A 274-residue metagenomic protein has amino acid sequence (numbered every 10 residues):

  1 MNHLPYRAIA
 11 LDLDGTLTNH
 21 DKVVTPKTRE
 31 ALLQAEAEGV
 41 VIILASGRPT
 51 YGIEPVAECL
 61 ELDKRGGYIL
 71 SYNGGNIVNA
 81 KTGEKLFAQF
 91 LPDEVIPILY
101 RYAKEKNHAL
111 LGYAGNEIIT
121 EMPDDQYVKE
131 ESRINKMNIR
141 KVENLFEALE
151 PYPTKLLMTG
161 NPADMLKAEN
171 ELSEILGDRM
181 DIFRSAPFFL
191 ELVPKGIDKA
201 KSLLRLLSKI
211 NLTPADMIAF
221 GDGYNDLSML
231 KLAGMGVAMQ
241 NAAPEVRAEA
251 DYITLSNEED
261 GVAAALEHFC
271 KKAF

Functional and structural regions predicted by a protein language model:
H3-A8, T25, E191-F274: Mg2+-dependent phosphoryl-transfer enzymes with acidic/Ser/Thr/Gly-rich catalytic loops
P5-D21: Asp-based phosphoryl-transfer active-site loop
P26-Y127: Active-site phosphate-binding/coordination module
T28, I53-A57, A168, L172 (+3 more regions): Hydrophobic packing residues within well-ordered alpha-helices of enzyme cores
G39-I43, G67, K155, A215-M217 (+1 more regions): Short active-site oxyanion
C59-D63, F87-A88, Y127-E131, K199-A200 (+2 more regions): Short, hinge-like loop/turn segments at secondary-structure boundaries
L60, R65, N73, I175-D178 (+2 more regions): Short, structured coil segments at secondary-structure junctions
Y102, K106-F220, Y224: Conserved acidic, metal-coordinating active-site core of Asp-based, Mg2+-dependent phosphoryl-transfer enzymes
